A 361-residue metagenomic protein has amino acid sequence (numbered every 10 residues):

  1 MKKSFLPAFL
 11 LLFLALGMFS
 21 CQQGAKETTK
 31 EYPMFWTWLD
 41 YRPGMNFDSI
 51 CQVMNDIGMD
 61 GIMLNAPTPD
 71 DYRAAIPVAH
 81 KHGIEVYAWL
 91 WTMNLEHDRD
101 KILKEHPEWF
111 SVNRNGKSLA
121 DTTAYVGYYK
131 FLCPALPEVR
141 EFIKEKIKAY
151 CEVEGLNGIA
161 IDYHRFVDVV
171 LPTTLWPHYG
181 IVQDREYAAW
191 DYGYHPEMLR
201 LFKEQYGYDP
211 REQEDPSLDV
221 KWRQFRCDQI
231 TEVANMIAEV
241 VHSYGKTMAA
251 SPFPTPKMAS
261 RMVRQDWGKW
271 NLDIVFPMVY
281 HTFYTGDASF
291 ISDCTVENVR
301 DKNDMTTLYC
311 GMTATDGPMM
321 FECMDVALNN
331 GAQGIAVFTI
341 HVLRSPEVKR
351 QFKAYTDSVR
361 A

Functional and structural regions predicted by a protein language model:
A25-I50, A250-P254, A314: Boundary/entry segment of secreted carbohydrate-active catalytic domains
W38, M59-A66, Y125-E141, D219-Q229 (+3 more regions): The substrate-binding groove and active-site-proximal loops of carbohydrate-active enzymes, especially glycoside
Y41-D71, V153-G158, W270-V275, N330-G334: Catalytic domains of carbohydrate-active enzymes, especially glycoside hydrolases
A88-V153: Active-site-adjacent "subsite" loops/lids of carbohydrate-active enzymes
L95-T123, H164-R211: Aromatic- and acidic-residue-enriched segments that line the glycan-binding/catalytic groove of carbohydrate-active
A160-H164, E204-Y206, E212, L218-R261 (+1 more regions): Aromatic-lined carbohydrate-recognition surfaces of secreted/lumenal glycan-active proteins
V169, T247-D287: Substrate-binding cleft/loops of secretory-pathway carbohydrate-active enzymes
L272, P277-F290, T295, D304-A361: Substrate-binding cleft of secreted/luminal carbohydrate-active enzymes
